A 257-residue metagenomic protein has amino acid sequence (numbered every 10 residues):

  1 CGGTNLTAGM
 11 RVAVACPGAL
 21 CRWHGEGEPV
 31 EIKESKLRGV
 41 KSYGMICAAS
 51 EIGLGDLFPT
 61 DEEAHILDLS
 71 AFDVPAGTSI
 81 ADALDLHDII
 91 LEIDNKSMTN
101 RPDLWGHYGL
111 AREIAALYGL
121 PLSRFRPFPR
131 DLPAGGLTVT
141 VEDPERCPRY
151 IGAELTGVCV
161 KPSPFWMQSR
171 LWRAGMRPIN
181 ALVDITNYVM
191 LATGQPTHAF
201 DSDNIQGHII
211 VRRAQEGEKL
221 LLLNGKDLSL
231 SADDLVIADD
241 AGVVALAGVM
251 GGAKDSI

Functional and structural regions predicted by a protein language model:
C1-D131, D240, K254-I257: Phosphate-backbone binding interfaces of nucleic-acid-interacting proteins
N5, M10-C21, G25, Y188-I257: Flexible, low-hydrophobicity surface segments
G9, G25, E34, S79-A81 (+10 more regions): Short, flexible coil/linker segments at or flanking structured domains
A13, M45-C47, I90-D94, G106 (+9 more regions): Structured core elements
I32, K36, G53, S97-L104 (+5 more regions): Hydrophobic alpha-helical scaffolding
T99-R101, G109, F165, A174 (+2 more regions): Generic hydrophobic-segment detector
Y118, L122-E218, A245: Glycine/proline-enriched, intrinsically flexible loops and inter-domain linkers
